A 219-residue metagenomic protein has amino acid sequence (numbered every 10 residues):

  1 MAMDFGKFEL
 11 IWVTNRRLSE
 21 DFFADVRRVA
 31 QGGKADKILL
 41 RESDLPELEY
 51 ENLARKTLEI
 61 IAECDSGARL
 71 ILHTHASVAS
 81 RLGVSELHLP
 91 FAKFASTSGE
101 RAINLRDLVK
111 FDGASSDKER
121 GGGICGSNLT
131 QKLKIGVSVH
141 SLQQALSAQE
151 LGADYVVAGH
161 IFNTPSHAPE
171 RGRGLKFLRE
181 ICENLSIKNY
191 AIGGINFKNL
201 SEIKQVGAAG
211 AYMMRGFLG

Functional and structural regions predicted by a protein language model:
M1-E20, E100-V109, T130: N-terminal amphipathic alpha-helix/helix-capping segment at the start of soluble metabolic enzymes
F8-T14, I38-L40, L70-L72, L87-L89 (+4 more regions): Hydrophobic faces of well-ordered beta-strands that scaffold small-molecule active sites in alpha/beta enzyme cores
W12, F91-G99, V157-P169, F197-G219: Glycine-rich phosphate-binding active-site loops on the catalytic face of alpha/beta enzymes
D25-D36, A145-A158, Q205: Alpha/beta enzyme core
K37-V109: N-terminal active-site wall of soluble small-molecule enzyme domains
L53-L72, L105-V109, L133-H140, R171-N196: Alpha-helix-loop-beta-strand connector modules within alpha/beta enzyme cores
L70-S85, H140-L151, Y190, I195-M213: Catalytic cores of alpha/beta
L82, E86-F91, A95-S96, G136-E183: Glycine/Thr-rich beta-alpha phosphate-binding loop at enzyme active sites
